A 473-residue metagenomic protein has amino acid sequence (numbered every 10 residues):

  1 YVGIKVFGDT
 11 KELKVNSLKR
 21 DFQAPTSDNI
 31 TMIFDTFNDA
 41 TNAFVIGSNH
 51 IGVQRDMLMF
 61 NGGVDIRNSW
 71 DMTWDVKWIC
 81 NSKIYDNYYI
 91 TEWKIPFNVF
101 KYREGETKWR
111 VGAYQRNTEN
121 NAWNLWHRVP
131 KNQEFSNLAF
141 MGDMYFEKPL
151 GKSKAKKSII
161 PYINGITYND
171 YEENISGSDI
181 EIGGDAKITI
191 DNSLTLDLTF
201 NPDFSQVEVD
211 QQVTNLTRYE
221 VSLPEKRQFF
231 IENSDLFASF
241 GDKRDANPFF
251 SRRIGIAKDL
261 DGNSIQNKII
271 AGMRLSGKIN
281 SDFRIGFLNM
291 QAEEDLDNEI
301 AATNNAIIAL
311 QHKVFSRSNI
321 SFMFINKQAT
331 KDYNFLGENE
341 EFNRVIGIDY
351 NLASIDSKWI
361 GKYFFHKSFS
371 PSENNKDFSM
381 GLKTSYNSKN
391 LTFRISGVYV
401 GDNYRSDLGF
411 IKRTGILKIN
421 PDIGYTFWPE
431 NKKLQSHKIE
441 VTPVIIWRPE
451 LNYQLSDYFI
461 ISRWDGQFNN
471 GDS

Functional and structural regions predicted by a protein language model:
Y1-K313, S318, F322: Structural preference for beta-rich elements and adjacent junctions enriched in aromatics
G8, H50, F97, Q115-N117 (+10 more regions): Transmembrane beta-strands of outer-membrane beta-barrel pores
K14-V15, D332-F335, R405-L408: Short acidic, glycine/proline-rich loop/turn micro-motifs
M59-D65, N124-L125, G262, N343 (+2 more regions): Short, charged low-complexity intrinsically disordered segments located at boundaries of structured domains
T91, G184, M273, I308-L310 (+4 more regions): Membrane-embedded beta-strands of outer-membrane beta-barrel proteins, especially the hydrophobic/small aromatic
E173-S178, T217-L223, N263-N267, D297-A302 (+6 more regions): Replace "Gram-negative outer membrane beta-barrel proteins" with "bacterial and organellar outer membrane beta-barrel
K268-I270, S276, D356-S473: Exposed, low-structure sequence patches enriched in small/polar residues
E294-L382: Beta-propeller domains
